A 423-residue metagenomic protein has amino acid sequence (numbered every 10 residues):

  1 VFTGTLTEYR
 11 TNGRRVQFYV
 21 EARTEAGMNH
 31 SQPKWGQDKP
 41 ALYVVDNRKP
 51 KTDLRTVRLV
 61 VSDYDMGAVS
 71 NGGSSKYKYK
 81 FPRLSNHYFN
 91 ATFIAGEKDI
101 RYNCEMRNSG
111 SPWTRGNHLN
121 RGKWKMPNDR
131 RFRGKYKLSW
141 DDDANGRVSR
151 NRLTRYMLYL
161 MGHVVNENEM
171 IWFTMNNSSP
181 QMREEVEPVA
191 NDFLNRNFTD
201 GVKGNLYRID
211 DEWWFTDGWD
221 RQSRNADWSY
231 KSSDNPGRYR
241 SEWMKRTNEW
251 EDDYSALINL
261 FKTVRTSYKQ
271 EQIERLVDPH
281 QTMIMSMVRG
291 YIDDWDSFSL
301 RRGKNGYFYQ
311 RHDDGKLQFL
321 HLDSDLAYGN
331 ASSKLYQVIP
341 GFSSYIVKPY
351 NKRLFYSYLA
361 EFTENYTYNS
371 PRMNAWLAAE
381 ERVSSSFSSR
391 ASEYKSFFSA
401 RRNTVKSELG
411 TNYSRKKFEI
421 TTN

Functional and structural regions predicted by a protein language model:
V1-T5: Aromatic sugar-binding surface patches on proteins that engage polysaccharides or sugar-phosphate polymers
L6-T11: Short, flexible loop/turn segments at beta-strand junctions in immunoglobulin-like and fibronectin type III
N12-R14, T24-N423: Phosphate/dinucleotide-binding and metal-coordinating scaffold of catalytic cores in nucleotide-dependent enzymes
